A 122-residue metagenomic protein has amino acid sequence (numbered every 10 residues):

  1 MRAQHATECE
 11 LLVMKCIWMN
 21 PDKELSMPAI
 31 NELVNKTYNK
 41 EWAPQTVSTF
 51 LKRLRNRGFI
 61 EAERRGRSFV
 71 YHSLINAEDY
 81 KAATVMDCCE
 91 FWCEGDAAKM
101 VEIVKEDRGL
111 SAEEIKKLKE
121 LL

Functional and structural regions predicted by a protein language model:
M1-N20: Short alpha-helical segments that sit at the start of domains
K23-V34: Short acidic, hydrophobic short linear motifs in intrinsically disordered regions
E32-W42: Short helix-coil junctions and helix-kink-helix linkers
S48-K52: Short, hydrophobic-biased segments on the C-terminal half of alpha helices that form "recognition helices"
G58: Glycine-centered, phosphate/nucleic-acid-interacting loop/turn motifs that mediate DNA/RNA or nucleotide
A62: Short beta-strand "wing" residues that participate in macromolecule-binding interfaces
R65-T84: Short, cationic-aromatic polyanion-contact patches
T84-L122: Amphipathic alpha-helical dimerization/coiled-coil segments that flank or bridge DNA-binding/regulatory modules
